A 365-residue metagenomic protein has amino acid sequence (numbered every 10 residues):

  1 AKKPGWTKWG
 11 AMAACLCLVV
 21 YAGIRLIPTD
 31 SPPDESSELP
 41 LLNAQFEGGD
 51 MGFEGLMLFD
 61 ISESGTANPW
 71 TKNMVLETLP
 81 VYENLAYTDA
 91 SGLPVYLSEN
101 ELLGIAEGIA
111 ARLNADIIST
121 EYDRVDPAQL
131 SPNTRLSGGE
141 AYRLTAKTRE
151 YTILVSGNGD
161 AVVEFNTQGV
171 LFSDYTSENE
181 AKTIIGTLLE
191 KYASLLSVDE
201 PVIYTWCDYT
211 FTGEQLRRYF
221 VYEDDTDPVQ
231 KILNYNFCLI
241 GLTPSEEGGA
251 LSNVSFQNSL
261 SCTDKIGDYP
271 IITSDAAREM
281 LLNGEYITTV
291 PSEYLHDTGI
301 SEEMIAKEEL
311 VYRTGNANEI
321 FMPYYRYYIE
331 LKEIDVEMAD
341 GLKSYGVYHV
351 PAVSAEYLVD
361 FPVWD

Functional and structural regions predicted by a protein language model:
A1, K8-P33: Single-pass transmembrane signal-anchor helices and their membrane-water interface zones
K2-W6, L56-F59: Short hydrophobic short-linear motifs embedded in intrinsically disordered terminal tails or helical linkers
T7-G10, T71, C207, D365: Short linear interaction motif-like sites in intrinsically disordered regions of transcription factors
A11, D60, N316-A317: Alpha-helical interaction segments
I27-L233, L260-C262: Preferential activation on post-signal-peptide N-terminal prodomains/segments of secreted or lumenal proteins
K147-E150, V155-V162, Q215, L242-L251 (+2 more regions): Short, solvent-exposed coil/turn segments at beta-strand boundaries
K182-V336, L342: Segments that shape or occlude catalytic/ligand-binding pockets
E319-P323, E333-D365: C-terminal soluble interaction/assembly domains
